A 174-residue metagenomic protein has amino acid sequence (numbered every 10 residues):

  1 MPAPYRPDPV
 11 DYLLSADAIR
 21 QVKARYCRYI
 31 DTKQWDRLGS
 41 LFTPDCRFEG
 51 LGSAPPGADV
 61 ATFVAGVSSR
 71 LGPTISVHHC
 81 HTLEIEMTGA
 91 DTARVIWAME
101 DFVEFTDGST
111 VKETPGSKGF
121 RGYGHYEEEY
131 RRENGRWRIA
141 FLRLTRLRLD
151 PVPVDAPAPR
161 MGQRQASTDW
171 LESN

Functional and structural regions predicted by a protein language model:
M1-R28, T32, D36, S40 (+1 more regions): Short, low-complexity N-terminal intrinsically disordered segments enriched in polar/charged residues
P2-P7, G72-H79, E86-N174: A beta-strand edge to alpha-helix "cap/lid" segment located at domain peripheries
P4, L14, K23, D31-K33 (+5 more regions): Sparse, context-dependent recognition of short Cys/His-centered cofactor- or disulfide-binding micro-motifs
D17, G52, P151-P153: Solvent-exposed, flexible loop/coil residues
I30-K33, G52, V67, Y130 (+1 more regions): Generic alpha-helical secondary structure signal
W35-T106: A solvent-exposed, acidic/Ser-Thr-rich amphipathic alpha-helical stretch
